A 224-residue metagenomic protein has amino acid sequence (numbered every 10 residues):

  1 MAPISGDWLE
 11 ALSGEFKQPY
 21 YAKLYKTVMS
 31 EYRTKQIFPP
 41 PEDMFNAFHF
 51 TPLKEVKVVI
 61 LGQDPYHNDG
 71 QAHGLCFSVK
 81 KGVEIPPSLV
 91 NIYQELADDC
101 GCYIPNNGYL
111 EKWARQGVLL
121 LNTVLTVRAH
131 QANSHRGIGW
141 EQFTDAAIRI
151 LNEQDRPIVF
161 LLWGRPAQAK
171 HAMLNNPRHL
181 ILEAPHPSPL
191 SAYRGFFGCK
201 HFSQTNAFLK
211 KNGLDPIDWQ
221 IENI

Functional and structural regions predicted by a protein language model:
A2-P3, G14-V159, P166-A169, L174 (+5 more regions): A polyanion-binding, active-site-adjacent surface
S5-E10: Short, contiguous pre-domain boundary segments
F196: C-terminal substrate-binding/active-site "lid" region of AdoMet-derived donor-dependent transferases
